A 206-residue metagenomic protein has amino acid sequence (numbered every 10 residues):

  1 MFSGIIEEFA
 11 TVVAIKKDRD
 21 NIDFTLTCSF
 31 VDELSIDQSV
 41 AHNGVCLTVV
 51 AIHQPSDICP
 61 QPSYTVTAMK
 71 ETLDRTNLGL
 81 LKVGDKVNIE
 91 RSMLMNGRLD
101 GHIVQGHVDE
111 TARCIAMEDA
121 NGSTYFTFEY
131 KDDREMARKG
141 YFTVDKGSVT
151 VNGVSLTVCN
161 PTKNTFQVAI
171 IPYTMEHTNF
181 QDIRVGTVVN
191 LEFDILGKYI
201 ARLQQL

Functional and structural regions predicted by a protein language model:
M1-L206: Conserved loop->alpha-helix
